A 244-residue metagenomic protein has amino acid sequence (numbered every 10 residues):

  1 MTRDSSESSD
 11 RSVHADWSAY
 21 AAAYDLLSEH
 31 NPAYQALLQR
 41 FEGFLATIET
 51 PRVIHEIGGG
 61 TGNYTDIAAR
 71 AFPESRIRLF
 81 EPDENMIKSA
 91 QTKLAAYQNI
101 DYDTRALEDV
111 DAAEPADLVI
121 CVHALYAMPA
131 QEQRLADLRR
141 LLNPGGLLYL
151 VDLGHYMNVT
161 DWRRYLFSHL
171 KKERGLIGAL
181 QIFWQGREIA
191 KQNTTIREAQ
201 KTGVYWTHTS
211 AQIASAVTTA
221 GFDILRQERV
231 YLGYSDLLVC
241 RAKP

Functional and structural regions predicted by a protein language model:
M1-E49, N63, I67, M86: Conserved class I S-adenosyl-L-methionine
H55-D109: Class I SAM-dependent methyltransferase SAM/SAH-binding core
V110-V119: A short acidic, Gly/Pro-enriched loop at the edge of an enzyme's catalytic core that lines a small-molecule cofactor
L118-Q131: A short SAM/SAH-binding and catalytic strip from SAM-dependent methyltransferases
E132-P144: A short glycine-rich, Lys/Arg-flanked "PGG" loop and its adjoining helix->strand segment in the class I
Y149-L180: Conserved class I S-adenosyl-L-methionine
G203-A220: Short alpha-helix
A220-F222, R226-P244: Core SAM-dependent methyltransferase catalytic element
